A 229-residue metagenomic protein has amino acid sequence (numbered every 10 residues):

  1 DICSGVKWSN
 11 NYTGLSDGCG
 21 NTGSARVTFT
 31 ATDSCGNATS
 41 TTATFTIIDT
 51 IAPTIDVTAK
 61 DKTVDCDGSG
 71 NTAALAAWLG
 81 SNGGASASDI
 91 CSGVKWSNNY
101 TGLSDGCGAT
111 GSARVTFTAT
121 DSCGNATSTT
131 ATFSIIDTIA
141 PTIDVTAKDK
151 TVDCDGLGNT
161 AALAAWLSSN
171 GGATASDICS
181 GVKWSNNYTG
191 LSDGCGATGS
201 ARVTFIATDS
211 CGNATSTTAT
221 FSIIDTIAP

Functional and structural regions predicted by a protein language model:
D1-P229: Proline-threonine-serine-rich low-complexity tracts
